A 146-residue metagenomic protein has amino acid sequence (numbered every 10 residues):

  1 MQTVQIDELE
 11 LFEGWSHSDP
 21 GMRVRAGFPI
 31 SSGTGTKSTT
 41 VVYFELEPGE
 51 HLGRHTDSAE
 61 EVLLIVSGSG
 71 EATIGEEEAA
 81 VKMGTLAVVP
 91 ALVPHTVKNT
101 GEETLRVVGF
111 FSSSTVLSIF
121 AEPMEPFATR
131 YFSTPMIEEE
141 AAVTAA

Functional and structural regions predicted by a protein language model:
M1-S38, M124-A146: A short, N-terminal "cap"/entry segment at the start of jelly-roll beta-barrel domains of the cupin/DSBH fold
R25-P29, V42-D57: Conserved short histidine dyad/triad with adjacent acidic residue
V42, V66-S67, K82-M83: A cytosolic small-molecule/anion-sensing beta-strand core signal
P48, S58-A59, E77, V93-P94 (+2 more regions): A generic "binding-loop/recognition-motif" signal
L52-R54, A72-T73, V89, H95-G101 (+1 more regions): Short beta-strand His + acidic residue motifs that chelate non-heme Fe in jelly-roll/DSBH and cupin folds
E60-E61, I65-G70: Glycine- and acidic-residue-biased ligand/ion/polar-headgroup-sensing regions
E76-A91: Short acidic-glycine-tyrosine-enriched beta hairpin
V88, E103-I119: A short hydrophobic beta-strand segment most commonly corresponding to one strand of the jelly-roll/cupin
